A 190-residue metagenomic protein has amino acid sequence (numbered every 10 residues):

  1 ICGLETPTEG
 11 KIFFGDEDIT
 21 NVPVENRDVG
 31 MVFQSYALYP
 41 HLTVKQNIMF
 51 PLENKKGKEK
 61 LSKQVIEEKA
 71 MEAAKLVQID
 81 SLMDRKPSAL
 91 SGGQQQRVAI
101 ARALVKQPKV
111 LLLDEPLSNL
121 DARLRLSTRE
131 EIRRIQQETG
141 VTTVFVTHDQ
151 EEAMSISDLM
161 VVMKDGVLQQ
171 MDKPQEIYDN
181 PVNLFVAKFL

Functional and structural regions predicted by a protein language model:
C2: Helix-to-loop junction immediately C-terminal to a conserved catalytic motif
E5-T6, E53: A position-specific signal in ABC ATPase nucleotide-binding domains
G10-E17: Conserved ABC transporter NBD signature motif
N21-V24: Conserved micro-motifs of the catalytic ATP-binding
N26-G30, S35-F185: ABC ATPase nucleotide-binding domains
